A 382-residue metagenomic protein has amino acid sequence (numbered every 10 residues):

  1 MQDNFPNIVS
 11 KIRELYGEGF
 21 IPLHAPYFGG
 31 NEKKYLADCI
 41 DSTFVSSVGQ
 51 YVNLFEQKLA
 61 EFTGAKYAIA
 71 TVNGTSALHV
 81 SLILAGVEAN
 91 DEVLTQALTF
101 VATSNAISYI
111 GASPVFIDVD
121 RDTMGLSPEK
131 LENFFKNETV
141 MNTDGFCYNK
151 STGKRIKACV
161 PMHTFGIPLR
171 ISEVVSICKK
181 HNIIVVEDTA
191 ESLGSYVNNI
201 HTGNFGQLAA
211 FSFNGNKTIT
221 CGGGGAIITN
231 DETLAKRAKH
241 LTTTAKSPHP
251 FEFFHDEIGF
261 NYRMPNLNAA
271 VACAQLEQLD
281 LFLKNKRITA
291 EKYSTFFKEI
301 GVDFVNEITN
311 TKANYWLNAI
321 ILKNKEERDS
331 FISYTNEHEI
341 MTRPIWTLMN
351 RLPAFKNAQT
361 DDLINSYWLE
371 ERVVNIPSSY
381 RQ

Functional and structural regions predicted by a protein language model:
M1-V45, P377: N-terminal "arm"/small-domain region of PLP-dependent enzymes with the aminotransferase-like
K11, N53-Q57, A65-K66, D118 (+7 more regions): PLP-dependent aminotransferase class I/II
V45-E92, L98, A106-S108, F116-D118 (+2 more regions): Phosphate-binding glycine-rich loop
N105-I107, I177, H201, L267: Hydrophobic/aromatic ligand-binding patch that stacks against planar heteroaromatic rings of cofactors or nucleotides
G111: Structured binding elements
D122-C221, A226-I228, T233, N375: Active-site phosphate-binding strand-loop segment of PLP-dependent enzymes
